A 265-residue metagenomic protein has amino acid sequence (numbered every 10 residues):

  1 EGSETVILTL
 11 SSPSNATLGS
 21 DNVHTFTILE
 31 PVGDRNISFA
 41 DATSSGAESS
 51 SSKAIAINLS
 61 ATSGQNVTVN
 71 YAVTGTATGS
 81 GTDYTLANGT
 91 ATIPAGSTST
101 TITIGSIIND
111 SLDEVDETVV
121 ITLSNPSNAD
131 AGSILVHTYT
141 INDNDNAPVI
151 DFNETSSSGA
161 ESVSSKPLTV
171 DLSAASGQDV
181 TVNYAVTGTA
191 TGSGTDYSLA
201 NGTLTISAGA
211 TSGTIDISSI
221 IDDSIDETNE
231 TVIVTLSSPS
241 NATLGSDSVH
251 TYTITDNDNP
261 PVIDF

Functional and structural regions predicted by a protein language model:
E1-F265: Short boundary segments that mark the start of a structured unit
